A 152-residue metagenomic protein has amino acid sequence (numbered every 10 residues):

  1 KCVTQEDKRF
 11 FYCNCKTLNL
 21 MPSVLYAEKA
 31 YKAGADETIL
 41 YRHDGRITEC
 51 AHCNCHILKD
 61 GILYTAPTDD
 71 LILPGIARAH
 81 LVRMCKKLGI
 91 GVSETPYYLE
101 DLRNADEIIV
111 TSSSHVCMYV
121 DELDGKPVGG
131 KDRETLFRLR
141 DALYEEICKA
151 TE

Functional and structural regions predicted by a protein language model:
K1-E152: Helix-start/capping segments and mature chain N-termini
